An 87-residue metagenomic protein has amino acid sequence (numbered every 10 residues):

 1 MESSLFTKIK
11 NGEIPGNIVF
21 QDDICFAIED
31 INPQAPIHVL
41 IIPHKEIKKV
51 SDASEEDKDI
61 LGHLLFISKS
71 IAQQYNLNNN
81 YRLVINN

Functional and structural regions predicted by a protein language model:
M1-N87: HIT superfamily nucleotide-processing domains
